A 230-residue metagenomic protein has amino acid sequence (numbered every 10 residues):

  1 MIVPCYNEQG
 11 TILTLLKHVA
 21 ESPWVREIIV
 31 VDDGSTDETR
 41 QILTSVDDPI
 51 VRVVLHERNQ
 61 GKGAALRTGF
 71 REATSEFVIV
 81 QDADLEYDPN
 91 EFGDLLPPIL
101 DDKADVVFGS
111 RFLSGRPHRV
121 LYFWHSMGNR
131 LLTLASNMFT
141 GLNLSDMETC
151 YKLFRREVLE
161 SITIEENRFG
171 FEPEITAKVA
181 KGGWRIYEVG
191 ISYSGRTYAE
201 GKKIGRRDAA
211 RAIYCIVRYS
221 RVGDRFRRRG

Functional and structural regions predicted by a protein language model:
M1-A20: N-proximal low-complexity "stem/linker" segments adjacent to membrane-targeting elements
E8-T11, S35, K62, D88: Donor nucleotide-sugar binding loop of glycosyltransferases
G10-T14, D37-S45: Acidic helix N-cap motif at the loop->helix transition within catalytic regions of sugar-transfer enzymes
L16, A20, V25-S35, V54-H56: Short beta-strand/loop segment that forms part of the nucleotide-sugar
D32-Q41, L85: A conserved acidic beta->alpha catalytic loop
R52, R58-E72, F77, P89-F169 (+2 more regions): Acceptor/aglycone-binding surface of glycosyltransferases and processive sugar-polymer synthases
L142-N143, I164-N167, T176-S194: Catalytic donor-sugar/metal-binding loop of nucleotide-sugar-dependent glycosyltransferases
